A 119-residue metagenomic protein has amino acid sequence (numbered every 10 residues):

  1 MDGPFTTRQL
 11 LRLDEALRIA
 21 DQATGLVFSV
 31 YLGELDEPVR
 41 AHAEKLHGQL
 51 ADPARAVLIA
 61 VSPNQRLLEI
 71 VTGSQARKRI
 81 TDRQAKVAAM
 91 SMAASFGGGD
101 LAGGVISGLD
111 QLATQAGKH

Functional and structural regions predicted by a protein language model:
M1-A56, P63-H119: A structural boundary signal for the start of the first folded domain, especially the loop/turn and N-capping region
